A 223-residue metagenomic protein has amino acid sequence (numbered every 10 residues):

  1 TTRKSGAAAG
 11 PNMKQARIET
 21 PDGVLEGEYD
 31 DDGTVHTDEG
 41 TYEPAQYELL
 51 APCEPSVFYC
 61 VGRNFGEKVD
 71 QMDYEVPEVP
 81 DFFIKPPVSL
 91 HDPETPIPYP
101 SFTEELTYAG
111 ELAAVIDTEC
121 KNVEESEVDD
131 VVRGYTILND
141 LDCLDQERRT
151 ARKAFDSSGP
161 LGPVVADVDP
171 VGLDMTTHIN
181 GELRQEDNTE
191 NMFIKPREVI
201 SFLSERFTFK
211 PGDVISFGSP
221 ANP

Functional and structural regions predicted by a protein language model:
T1-M13: Terminal disorder- and signal-encoded targeting elements
G10-P80: N-terminal non-catalytic cap/leader segment that marks the start of a structured domain
T20, I116, F217-P220: Conserved "cap/hinge" positions at secondary-structure junctions
Y29, Y47-P52, D142-P223: Catalytic-pocket segment enriched in acidic/His residues
C60, T107-A109, K210: Residue-level recognition of short, solvent-exposed, well-ordered loop/turn junctions that link secondary-structure
Y74-V128: Hydrophobic alpha-helical segments and helix pairs
